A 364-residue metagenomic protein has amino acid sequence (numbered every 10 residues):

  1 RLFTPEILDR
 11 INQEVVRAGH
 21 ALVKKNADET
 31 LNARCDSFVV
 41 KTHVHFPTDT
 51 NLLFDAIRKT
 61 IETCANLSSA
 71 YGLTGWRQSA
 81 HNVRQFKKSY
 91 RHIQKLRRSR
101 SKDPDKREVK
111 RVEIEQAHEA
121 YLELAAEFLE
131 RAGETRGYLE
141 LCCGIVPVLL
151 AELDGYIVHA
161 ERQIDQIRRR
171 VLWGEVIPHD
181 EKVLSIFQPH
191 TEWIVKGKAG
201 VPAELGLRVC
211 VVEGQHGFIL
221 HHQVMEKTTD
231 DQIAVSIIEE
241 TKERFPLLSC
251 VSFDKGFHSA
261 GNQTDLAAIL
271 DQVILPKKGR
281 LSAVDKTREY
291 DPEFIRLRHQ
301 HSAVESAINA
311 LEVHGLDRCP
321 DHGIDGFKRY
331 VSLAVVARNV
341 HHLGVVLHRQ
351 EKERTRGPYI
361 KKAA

Functional and structural regions predicted by a protein language model:
L2-A364: Anion-binding and metal-coordination hotspots
